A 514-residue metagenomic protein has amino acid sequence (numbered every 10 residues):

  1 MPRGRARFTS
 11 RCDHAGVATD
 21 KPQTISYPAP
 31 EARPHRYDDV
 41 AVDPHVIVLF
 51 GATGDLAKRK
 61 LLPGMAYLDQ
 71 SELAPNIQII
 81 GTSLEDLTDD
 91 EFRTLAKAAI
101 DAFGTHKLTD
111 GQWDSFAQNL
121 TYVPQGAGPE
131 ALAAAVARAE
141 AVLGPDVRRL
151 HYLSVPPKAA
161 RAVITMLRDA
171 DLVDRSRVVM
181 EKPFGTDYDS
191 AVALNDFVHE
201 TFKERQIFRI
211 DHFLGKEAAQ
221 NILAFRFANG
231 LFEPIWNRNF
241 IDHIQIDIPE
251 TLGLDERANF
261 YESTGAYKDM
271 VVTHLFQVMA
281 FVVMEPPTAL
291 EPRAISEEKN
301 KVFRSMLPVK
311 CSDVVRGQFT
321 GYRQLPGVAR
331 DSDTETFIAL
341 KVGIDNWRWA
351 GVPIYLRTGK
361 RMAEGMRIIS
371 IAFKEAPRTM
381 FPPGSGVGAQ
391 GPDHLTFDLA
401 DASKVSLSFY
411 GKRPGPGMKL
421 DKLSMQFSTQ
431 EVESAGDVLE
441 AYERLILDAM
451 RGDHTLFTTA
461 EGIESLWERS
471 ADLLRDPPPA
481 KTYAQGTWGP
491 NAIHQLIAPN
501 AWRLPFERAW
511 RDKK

Functional and structural regions predicted by a protein language model:
M1-G16: N-terminal amphipathic/basic-hydrophobic helices that include classical n-h-c signal peptides and signal-anchor
C12-M180, F184-K514: Secretory/organelle targeting and membrane-embedding segments
